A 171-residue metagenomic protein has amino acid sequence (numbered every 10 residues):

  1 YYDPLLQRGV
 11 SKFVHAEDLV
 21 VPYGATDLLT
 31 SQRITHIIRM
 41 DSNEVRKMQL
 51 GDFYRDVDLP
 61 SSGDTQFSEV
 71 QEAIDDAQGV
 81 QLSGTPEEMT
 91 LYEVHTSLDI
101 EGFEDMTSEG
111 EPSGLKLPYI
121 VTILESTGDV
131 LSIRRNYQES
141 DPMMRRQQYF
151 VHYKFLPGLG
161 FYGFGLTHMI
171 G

Functional and structural regions predicted by a protein language model:
Y1-G171: Extended alpha-helical, oligomerization-prone segments that build pores/tubes and scaffolds
